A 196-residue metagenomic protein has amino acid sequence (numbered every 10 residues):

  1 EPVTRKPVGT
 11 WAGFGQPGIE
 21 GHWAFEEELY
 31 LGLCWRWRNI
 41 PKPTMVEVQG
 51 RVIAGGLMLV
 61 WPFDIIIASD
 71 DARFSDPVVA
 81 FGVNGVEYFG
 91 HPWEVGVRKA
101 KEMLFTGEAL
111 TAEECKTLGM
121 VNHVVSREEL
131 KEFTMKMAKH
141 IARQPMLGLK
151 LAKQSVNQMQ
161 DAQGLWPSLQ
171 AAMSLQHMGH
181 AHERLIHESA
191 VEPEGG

Functional and structural regions predicted by a protein language model:
E1-G9, G107, T111-A112, E132 (+2 more regions): C-terminal alpha-helix plus adjacent terminal tail
E1-L31: Glycine- (often His-adjacent) and acidic-residue-rich active-site loop that binds/positions the CoA thioester
F14-G18, G96, G164: Short amphipathic alpha-helical segments at helix-loop
I19, W37, A181-H182: Polar helix-capping/helix-linker motif
E20, A24-L31, E128-K131, M146 (+1 more regions): Non-membrane alpha-helical structural segments and their capping/turn regions in soluble enzymes
W35-L149: Crotonase-fold acyl-CoA enzyme core
